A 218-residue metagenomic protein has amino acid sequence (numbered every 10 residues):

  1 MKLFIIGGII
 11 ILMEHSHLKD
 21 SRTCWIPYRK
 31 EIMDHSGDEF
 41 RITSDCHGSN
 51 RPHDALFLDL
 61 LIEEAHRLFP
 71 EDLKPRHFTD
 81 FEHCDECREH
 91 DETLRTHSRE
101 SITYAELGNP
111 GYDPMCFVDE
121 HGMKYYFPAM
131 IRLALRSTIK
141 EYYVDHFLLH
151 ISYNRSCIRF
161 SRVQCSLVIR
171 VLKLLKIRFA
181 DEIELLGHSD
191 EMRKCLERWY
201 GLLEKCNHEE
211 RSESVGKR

Functional and structural regions predicted by a protein language model:
H17-P114: Long, low-complexity, highly charged intrinsically disordered regions
D85-I102, E106, H121-G122, V171 (+2 more regions): C-terminal catalytic/scaffold cores in eukaryotic proteins
R88-S161: Alpha-helical solenoid scaffolds in large eukaryotic transport, assembly, and signaling factors
D119, T138, W199-L202, H208-R218: Long, compositionally biased, intrinsically disordered segments
R132, K140-C206: Extended alpha-helical scaffolding segments
